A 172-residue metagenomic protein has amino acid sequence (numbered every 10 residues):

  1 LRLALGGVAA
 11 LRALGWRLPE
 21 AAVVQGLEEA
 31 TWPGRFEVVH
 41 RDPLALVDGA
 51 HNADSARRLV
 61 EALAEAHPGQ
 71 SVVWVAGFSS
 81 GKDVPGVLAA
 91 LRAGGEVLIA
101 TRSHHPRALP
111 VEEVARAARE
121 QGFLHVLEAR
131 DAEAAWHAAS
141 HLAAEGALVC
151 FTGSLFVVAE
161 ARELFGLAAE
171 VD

Functional and structural regions predicted by a protein language model:
L1-V97: Nucleotide phosphate-binding/pyrophosphate-handling subdomain across enzymes that bind or process nucleotide phosphates
A9, A13, L44-L46, P85-L148: C-terminal helical cap/extension that packs against the catalytic core of soluble nucleotide-cofactor enzymes
L11-R12, L63, H67, A118 (+2 more regions): Active-site catalytic pocket residues across diverse enzymes, especially alpha/beta-hydrolases
S79-K82, P106, V157: Glycine-rich phosphate-binding loops at beta-strand->alpha-helix junctions
A135, V157-A159: Short, active-site-adjacent cap segments at secondary-structure transitions
S154: Active-site-proximal loop/hinge segments that shape catalytic or ion-binding/gating pockets
